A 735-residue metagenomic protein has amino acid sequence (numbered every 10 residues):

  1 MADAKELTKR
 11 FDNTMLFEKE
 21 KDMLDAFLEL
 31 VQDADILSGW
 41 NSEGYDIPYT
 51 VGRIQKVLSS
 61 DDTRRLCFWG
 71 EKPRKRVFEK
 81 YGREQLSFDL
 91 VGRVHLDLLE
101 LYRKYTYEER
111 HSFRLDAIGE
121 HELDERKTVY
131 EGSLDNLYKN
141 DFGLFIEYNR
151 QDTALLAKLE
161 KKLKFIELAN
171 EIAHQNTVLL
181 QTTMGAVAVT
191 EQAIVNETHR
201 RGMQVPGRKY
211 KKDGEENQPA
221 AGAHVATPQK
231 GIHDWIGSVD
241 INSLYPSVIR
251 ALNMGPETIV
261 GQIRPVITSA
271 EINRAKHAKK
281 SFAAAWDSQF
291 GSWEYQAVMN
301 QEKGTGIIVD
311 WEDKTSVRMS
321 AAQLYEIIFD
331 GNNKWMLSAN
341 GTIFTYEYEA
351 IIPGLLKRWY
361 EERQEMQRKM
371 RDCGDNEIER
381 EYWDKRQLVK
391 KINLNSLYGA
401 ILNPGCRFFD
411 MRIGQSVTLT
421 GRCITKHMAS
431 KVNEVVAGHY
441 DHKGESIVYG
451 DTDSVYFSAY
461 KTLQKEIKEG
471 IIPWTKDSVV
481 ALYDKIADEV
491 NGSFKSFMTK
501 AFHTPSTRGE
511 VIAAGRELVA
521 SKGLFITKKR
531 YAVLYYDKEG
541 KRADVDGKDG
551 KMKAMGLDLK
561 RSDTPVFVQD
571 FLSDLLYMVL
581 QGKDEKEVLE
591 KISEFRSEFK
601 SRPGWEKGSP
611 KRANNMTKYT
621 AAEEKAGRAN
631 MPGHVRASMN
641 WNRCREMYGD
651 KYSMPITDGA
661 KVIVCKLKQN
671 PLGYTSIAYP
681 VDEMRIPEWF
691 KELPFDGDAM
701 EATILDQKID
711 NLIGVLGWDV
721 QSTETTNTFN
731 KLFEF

Functional and structural regions predicted by a protein language model:
A4-E18, L37, I47, K56 (+1 more regions): Active-site-proximal helix-loop-helix substrate-binding element of RNase H-like nuclease domains
T8-N13, V31-I36, Y138-L144, Q175 (+7 more regions): Glycine- and acidic
D35-E43, V448: Short glycine-rich phosphate-binding loop at a beta-alpha junction
V77-V91, Y105, D213-R407, K528-M552 (+1 more regions): Catalytic nucleotidyl-transfer cores of nucleotide-processing enzymes
K127, T425-T452: Active-site palm subdomain of RNA-directed nucleic acid polymerases
D135-F282, E377-K431, Y449, S458-Y460 (+3 more regions): Common nucleic-acid-contacting/processivity interface regions adjacent to the catalytic cores of nucleic-acid enzymes
V455-I486: Catalytic palm subdomain of template-directed nucleic-acid polymerases, centered on the conserved carboxylate motif
Y483-F735: C-terminal, non-catalytic extensions of nucleic-acid polymerases
